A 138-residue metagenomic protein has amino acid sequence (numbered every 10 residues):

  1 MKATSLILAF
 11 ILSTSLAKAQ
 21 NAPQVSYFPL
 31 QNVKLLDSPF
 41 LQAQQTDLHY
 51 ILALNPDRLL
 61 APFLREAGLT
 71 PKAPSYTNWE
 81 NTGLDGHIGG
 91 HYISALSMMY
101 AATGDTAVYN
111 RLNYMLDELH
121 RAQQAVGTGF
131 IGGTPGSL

Functional and structural regions predicted by a protein language model:
M1-N21: Bacterial Sec-dependent N-terminal signal peptides
Q20-L138: Glycan-recognition and catalytic cores of secretory/periplasmic carbohydrate-active enzymes
